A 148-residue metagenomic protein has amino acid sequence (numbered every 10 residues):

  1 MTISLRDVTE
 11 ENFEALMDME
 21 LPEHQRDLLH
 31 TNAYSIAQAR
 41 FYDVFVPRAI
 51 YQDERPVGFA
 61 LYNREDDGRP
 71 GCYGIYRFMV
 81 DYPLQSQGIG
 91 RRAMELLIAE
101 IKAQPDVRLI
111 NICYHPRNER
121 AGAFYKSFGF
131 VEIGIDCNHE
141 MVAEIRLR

Functional and structural regions predicted by a protein language model:
I3, D7-P83, E100, G134-C137: Acetyl-CoA-dependent GNAT
D81-P83, Q87, P116-R117: Active-site acidic-Proline motif in GNAT/NAT acetyltransferases
L84, G88-L96: Conserved acetyl-CoA pyrophosphate-binding loop and the N-cap/start of the following alpha-helix in GNAT-like
G88, P105-D106, G129: Short glycine-rich hinge loops at helix-strand junctions in the catalytic core of two-component histidine kinases
R91, P116-G134: Conserved active-site alpha-helix within GNAT-family acetyltransferase domains
I101-C113: Conserved GNAT acetyl-CoA-binding A-motif
N111-A121, N138-M141: Conserved beta-strand-loop-alpha-helix junction that forms the acyl-donor binding cleft
M141-R148: Terminal substrate-recognition subdomain of acyl/acetyltransferases
